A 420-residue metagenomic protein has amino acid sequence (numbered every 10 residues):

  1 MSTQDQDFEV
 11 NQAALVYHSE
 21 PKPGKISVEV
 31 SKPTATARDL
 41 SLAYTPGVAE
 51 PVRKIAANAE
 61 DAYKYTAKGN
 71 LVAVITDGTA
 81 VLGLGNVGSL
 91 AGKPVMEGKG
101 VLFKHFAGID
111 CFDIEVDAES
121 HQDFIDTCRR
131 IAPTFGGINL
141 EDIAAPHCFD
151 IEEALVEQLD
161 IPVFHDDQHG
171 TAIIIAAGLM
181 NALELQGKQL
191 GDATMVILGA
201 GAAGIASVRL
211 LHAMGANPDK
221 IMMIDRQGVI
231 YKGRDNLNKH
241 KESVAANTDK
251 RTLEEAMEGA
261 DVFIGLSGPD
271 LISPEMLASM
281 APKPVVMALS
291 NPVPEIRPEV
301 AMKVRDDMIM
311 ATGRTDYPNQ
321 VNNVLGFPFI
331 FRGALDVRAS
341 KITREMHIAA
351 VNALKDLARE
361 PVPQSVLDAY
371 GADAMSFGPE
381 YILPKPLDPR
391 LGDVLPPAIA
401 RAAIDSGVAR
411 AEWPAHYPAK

Functional and structural regions predicted by a protein language model:
S2-V163, P396-R410, Y417: N-terminal ligand-binding/catalytic initiation module
D5, D166, Q186, D192 (+2 more regions): Adenosine-phosphate binding glycine-rich loop
P33, A37, Y44, V48 (+20 more regions): Generic structural signal for well-ordered, non-membrane alpha-helical segments in soluble metabolic enzymes
T45, A49, E60, V101-G108 (+14 more regions): Generic secondary-structure signature for well-ordered alpha-helical cores
L82, V87-A107, L159, H165 (+2 more regions): Glycine-rich phosphate/diphosphate-binding loop of Rossmann-like nucleotide-binding domains
D113, N139-D142, V163-D166, M223 (+3 more regions): General beta-strand structural signal in soluble alpha/beta enzymes
E242-I309, R314-D316: Rossmann-like adenosine-cofactor binding region
